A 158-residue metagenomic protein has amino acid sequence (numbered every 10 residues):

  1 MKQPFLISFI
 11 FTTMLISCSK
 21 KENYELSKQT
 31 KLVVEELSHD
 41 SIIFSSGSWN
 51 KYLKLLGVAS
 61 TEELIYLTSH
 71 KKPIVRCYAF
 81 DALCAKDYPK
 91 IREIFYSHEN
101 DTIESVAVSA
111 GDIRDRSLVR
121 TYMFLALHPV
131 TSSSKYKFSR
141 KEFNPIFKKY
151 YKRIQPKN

Functional and structural regions predicted by a protein language model:
M1-L26: Bacterial Sec-dependent N-terminal signal peptides
T30, G57-L67, Y88-N100: Amphipathic alpha-helical scaffolding segments comprising HEAT/armadillo-like alpha-solenoid repeats
V34-I42: HEAT-repeat alpha-solenoid elements in large eukaryotic scaffold proteins
S45-S48, R76: Residue-level detector of extended alpha-helical repeat arrays and alpha-solenoid scaffolds
K51-K54, A82, R120-A126: Core register positions within helices of long alpha-helical scaffolds
K71-K72, I103: Short inter-helical turns and helix N-cap capping residues of alpha-solenoid HEAT/ARM repeat scaffolds
K72-D87: Short N-proximal segments of mature Sec-exported proteins
H98-Q155: Compact alpha-helical subdomains of small soluble proteins
